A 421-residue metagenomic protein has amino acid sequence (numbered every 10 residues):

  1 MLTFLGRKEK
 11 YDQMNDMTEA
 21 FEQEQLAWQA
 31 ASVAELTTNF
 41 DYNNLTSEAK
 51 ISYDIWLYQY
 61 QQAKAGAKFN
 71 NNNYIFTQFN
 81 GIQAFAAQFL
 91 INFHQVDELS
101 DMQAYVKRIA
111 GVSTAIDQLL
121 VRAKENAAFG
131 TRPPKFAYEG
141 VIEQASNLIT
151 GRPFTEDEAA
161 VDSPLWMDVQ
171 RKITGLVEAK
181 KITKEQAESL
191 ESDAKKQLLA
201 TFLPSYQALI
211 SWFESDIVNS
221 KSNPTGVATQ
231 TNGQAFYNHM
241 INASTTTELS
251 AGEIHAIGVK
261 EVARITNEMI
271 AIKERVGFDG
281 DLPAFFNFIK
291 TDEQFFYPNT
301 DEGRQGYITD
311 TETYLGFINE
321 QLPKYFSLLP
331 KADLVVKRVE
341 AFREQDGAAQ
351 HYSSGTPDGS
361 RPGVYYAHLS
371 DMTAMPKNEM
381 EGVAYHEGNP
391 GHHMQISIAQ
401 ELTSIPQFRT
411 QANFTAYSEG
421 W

Functional and structural regions predicted by a protein language model:
M1-W421: N-terminal maturation segment of proteins
